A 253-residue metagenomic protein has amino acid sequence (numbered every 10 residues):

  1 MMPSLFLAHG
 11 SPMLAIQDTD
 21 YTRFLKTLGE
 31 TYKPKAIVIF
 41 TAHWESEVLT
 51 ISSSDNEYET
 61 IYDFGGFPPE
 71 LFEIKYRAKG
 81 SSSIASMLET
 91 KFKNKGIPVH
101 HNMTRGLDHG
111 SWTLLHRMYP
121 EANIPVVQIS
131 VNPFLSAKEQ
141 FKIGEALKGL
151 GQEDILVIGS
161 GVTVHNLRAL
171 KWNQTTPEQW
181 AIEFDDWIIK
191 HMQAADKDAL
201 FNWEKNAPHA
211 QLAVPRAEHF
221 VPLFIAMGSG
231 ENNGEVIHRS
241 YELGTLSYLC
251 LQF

Functional and structural regions predicted by a protein language model:
M1-K91, K95, V99: A short aromatic-anchored loop/beta-hairpin motif
P3-L7, A36-T41, I129, L150-T163 (+1 more regions): Beta-strand elements within well-structured catalytic alpha/beta cores of enzymes that handle phosphate/sulfate esters
S11, W44, P133, V162-V164: Short, glycine/serine-rich, charged loops/turns that create anion-binding and catalytic segments at active sites
D20-T22, F141-E145: Charged helix-capping and loop-helix junction motifs
A42-E45, D55-E57, R105-L115, T163: Short glycine-enriched loops at secondary-structure junctions
L71-K79, H101, S130-A137, A210: Flexible, glycine/proline-enriched loop segments at strand-loop-helix junctions that form or flank small-ligand binding
A85-E139: Internal, conserved structured core segments that host functional sites
T90, N94, I124-P125, L135 (+3 more regions): Surface-exposed, charge/polar-rich loops and edge strands
